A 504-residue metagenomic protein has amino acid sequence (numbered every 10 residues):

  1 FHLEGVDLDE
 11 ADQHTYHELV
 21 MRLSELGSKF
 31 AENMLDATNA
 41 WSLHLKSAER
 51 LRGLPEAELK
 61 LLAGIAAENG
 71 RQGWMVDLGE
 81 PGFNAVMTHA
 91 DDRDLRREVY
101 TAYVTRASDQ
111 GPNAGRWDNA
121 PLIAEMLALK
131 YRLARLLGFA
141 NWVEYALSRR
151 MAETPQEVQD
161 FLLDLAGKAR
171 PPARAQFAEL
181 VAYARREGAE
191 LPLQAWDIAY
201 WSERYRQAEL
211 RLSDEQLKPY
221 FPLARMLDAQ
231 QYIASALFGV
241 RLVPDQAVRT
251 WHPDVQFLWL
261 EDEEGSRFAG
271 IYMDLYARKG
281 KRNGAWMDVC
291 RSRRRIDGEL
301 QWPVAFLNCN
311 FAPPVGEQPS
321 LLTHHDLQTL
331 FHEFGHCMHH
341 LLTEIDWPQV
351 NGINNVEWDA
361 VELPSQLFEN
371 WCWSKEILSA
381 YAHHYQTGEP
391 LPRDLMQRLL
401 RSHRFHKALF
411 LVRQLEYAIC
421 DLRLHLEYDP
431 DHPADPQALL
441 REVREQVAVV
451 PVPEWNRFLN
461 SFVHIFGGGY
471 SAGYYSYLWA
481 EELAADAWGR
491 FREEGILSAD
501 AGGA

Functional and structural regions predicted by a protein language model:
G5-L19, R106-V143: A conserved hydrophobic secondary-structure block that centers on an alpha-helix together with its immediately flanking
G5-Y16, V20, G27, F238 (+2 more regions): Ordered core of a single globular domain
E10, R22-E25, E32, D36-D77 (+9 more regions): Active-site-proximal, well-structured secondary-structure segments within enzyme catalytic domains
G115-L122, L227, P319-L342, W358 (+1 more regions): Structured ligand/cofactor/substrate-binding pocket environments in proteins
Y131-A134, G138, A234, P313 (+4 more regions): Active-site recognition of the HExxH zinc-binding catalytic motif
F331, A408-L426, Q446-V450, W455 (+1 more regions): C-terminal substrate/ligand-recognition segments
E333, C337-W371: Zinc-dependent metallopeptidase catalytic helix centered on the HExxH motif and its immediate flanking segment
I496-A504: C-terminal amphipathic alpha-helical interaction region
